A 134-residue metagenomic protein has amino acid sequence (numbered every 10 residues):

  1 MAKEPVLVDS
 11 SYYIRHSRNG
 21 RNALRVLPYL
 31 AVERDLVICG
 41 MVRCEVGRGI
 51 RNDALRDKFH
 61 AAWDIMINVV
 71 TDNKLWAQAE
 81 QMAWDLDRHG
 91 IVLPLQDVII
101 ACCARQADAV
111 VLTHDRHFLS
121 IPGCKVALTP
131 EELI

Functional and structural regions predicted by a protein language model:
M1-I38, R48-A61, L133-I134: Short, well-structured N-terminal submotif of metal-dependent ribonuclease cores
M1-P5, A101-I134: Acidic, PIN/NYN-like endoribonuclease modules and their adjacent C-terminal/linker elements
D9-S10, V42, H114: A secondary-structure boundary/capping signal
D9-S10, V46, A79, A104: Generic structural signal for small/hydrophobic residues in well-ordered secondary structure, especially within
Y13-I14, R43-V46, F118-L119: A generic structural signal for short hydrophobic patches within well-formed alpha-helices
C44-E45, K74-Q78, E132-I134: A short acidic, often aromatic-flanked loop/helix-cap motif at beta-alpha or helix-coil junctions that lines enzyme
N68-L112: Active-site neighborhoods of divalent-metal-dependent phosphate/nucleic-acid chemistry enzymes
